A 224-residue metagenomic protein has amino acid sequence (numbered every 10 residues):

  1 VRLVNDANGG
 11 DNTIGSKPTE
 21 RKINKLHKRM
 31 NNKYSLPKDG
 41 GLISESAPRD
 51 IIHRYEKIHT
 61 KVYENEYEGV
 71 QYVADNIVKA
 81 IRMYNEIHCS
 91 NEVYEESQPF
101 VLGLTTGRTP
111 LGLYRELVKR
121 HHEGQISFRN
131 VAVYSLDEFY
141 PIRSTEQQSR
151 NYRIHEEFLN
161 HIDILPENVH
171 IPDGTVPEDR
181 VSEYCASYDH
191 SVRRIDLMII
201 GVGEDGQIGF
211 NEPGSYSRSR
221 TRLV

Functional and structural regions predicted by a protein language model:
K22-V101, E178: N-terminal glycine-/serine-/threonine-rich phosphate-binding loop
L42-K57, I126-I199: Ligand-binding beta-strand-loop-alpha-helix segment within the catalytic cores of soluble metabolic enzymes
A74-E86, V118, H122, H155-L159 (+1 more regions): Generic structural signal for well-ordered alpha-helical scaffold segments
E86-E123: Glycine-rich N-terminal segment of FAD-binding domains in flavoprotein oxidoreductases, spanning the beta-loop-helix
R108-T109, F139, E204-Q207, P213: Short glycine-rich anion-binding loops that position phosphate/pyrophosphate groups of nucleotides and phosphorylated
L113-R115, T145, G209-N211: Short glycine-/acidic-enriched loop or helix-start segments at secondary-structure transitions that form or flank
G209-V224: Class I SAM-dependent methyltransferase SAM-binding "motif I" and its flanking Rossmann-like core
